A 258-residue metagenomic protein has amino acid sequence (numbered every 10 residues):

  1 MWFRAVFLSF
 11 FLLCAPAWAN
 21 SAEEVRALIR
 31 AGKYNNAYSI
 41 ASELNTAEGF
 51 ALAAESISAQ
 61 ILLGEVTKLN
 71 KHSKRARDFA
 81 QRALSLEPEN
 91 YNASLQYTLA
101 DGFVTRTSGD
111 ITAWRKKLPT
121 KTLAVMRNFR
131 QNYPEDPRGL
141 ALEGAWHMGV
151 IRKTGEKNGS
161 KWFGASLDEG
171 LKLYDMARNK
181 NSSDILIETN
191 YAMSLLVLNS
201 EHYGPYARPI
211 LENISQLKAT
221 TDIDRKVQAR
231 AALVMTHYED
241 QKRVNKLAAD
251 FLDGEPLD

Functional and structural regions predicted by a protein language model:
M1-W2: N-terminal secretory signal peptides that target proteins for export/translocation
A5-C14: Bacterial N-terminal signal peptides
A17-L63: N-terminal leader/linker segments that initiate helical-solenoid repeat arrays
A22, A51-A53, L95-Q96, R138-L142 (+2 more regions): Alpha-solenoid helical repeat scaffolds
A27-I29, A54-L86, Q96-E135, E143-K180 (+4 more regions): Short coil/linker segments at helix-helix boundaries
T46-A51, N90, D136, D184 (+1 more regions): Residue-level recognition of tetratricopeptide repeat
L217-D258: Hydrophilic extracytoplasmic domains
